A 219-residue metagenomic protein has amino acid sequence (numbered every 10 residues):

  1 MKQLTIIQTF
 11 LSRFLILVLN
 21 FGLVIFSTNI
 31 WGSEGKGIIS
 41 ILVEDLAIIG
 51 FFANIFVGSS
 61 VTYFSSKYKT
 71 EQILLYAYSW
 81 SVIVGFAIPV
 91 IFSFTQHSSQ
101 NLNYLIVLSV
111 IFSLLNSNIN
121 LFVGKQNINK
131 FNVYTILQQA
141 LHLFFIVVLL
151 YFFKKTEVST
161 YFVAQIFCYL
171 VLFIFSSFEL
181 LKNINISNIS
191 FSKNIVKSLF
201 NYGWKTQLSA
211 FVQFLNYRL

Functional and structural regions predicted by a protein language model:
M1-G58, L143, W204-L219: Signature of the first transmembrane helix
K2, N103, N129, V133-Y134 (+2 more regions): Interhelical loop/hinge segments that connect adjacent transmembrane helices in multipass membrane
Q3, T62-K69, S113-L137: Membrane-interface junctions at transmembrane-helix termini in multi-pass inner-membrane proteins
L4-I16, I41-L102: Membrane-water interface segments that mark the loop-to-transmembrane alpha-helix transition
R13, L17, E44-A47, S81-G85 (+4 more regions): Residue-level recognition of pore/gate-forming positions within transmembrane alpha-helices of multi-pass
F21, I25, F52-I55, P89-F94 (+2 more regions): Membrane-embedded alpha-helical segments of multi-pass transporters/permeases
T28-I38, F94-Y104, Q126-V133, A140-F173: Membrane-interface helix-loop junctions in multi-pass transport and translocation proteins
V61, S117-N129, V148-F153, F167-F191: C-terminal transmembrane helix end/exit motif
